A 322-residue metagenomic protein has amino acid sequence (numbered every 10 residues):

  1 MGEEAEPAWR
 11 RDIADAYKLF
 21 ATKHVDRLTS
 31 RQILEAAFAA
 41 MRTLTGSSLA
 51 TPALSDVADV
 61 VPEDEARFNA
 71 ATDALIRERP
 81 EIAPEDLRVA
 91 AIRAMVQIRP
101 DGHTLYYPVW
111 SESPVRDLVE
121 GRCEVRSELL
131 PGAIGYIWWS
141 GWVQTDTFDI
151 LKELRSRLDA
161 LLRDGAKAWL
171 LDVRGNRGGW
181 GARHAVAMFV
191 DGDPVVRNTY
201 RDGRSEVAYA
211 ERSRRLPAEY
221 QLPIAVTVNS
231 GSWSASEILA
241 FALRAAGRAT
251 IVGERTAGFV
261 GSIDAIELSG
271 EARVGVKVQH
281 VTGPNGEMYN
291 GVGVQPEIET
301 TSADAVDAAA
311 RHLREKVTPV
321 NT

Functional and structural regions predicted by a protein language model:
M1-R201, S205-Y209, V260-E267, R273 (+1 more regions): Flexible, low-complexity junctional segments that flank or bridge functional domains
E78, G165-L170, E219-A225, A246-G247: Short, surface-exposed connector motifs at secondary-structure boundaries
G141-Q144, G231-W233, T256-A257, H280-T282: Short, glycine-/Ser/Thr-/acidic-enriched flexible segments
R174-N176, V228-S232: Active-site neighborhood of thiol-dependent amide/isopeptide-bond enzymes
L216-A225, G270-V281: A polyampholytic, Gly/Pro-enriched intrinsically disordered region
W233, A246-V260: Short, well-structured beta-strand/strand-turn elements
T282-D307: Active-site rim recognition segments
